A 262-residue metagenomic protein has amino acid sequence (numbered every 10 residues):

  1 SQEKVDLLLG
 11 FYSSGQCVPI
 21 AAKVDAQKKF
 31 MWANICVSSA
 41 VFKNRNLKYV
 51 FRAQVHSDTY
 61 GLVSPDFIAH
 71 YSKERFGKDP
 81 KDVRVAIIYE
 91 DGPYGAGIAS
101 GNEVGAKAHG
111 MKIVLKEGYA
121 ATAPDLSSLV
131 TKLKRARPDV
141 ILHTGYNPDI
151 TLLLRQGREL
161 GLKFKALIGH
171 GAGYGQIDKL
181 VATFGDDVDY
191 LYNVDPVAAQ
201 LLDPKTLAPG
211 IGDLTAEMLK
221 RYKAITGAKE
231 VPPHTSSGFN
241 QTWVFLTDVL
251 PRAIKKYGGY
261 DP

Functional and structural regions predicted by a protein language model:
S1-Q2, G61-P65, Y119-K132: Structural motif
Q2-L7, R135-V140: Short acidic/histidine-rich motifs immediately flanking catalytic phosphotransfer sites in two-component signaling
V5-K116, L167-N193: Extracytoplasmic ligand/sensor domains, especially the bilobed periplasmic-binding protein
S14-D25, P124, T131, P138-L160 (+1 more regions): Hydrophobic alpha-helical
L47, G157-Q241: Extracellular/periplasmic periplasmic-binding protein-like sensory domains
Y60, S64, I98, Y146-D149 (+1 more regions): Catalytic-loop motifs flanking and including active-site residues across diverse enzymes
I113-A120, L129-A136, P148-G173: Internal alpha/beta domain cores that form substrate/cofactor-binding pockets in large enzymes and binding proteins
A224-S236, L246-P262: Segments of small-molecule ligand-sensing domains
